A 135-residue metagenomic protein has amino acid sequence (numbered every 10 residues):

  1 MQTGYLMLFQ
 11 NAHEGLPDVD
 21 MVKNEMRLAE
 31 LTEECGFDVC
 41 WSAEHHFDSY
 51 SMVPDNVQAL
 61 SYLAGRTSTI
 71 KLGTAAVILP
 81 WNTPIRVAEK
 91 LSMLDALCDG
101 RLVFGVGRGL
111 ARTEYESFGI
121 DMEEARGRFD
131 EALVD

Functional and structural regions predicted by a protein language model:
M1-L72: N-terminal beta1-alpha1-beta2 module of alpha/beta enzyme domains
Q2-D20, W81-D135: Flexible, glycine-rich active-site loops centered on histidine and acidic residues that chelate a metal or position
E25-L28, L60, A75, K90-S92 (+2 more regions): Short, flexible coil/linker segments at or flanking structured domains
A43, A75, G105-G107: Structural motif
H46, V77, G109-A111: Catalytic metal-binding/acid-base residues of hydrolase active sites
M52, A76, A125: Glycine- and other small-residue-rich loops at beta-strand/loop junctions that grip anionic moieties
R66-T74, R101-V103, A132: Short, basic, helix/turn surface patches
T74-N82: Active-site nucleophile and cofactor-binding loops and adjacent substrate-binding regions of central metabolic enzymes
